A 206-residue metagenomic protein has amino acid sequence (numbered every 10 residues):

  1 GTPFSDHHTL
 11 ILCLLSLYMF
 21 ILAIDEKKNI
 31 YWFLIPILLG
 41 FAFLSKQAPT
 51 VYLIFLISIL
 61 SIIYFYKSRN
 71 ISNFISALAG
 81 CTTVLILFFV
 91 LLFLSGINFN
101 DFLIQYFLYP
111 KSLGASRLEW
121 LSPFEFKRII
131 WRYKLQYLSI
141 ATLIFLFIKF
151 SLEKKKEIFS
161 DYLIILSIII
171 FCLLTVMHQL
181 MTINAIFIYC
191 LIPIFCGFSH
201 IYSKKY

Functional and structural regions predicted by a protein language model:
G1-T9: Short acidic/glycine- and proline-prone juxtamembrane loop motifs at membrane-interface regions of multi-pass membrane
H8-E26, Y31-L39, S58-I62, I194-F198: Specific aromatic-rich, kink-prone transmembrane helix
L14-W32, S68, F145-S160, S203: Membrane-interface transmembrane helices that cradle and orient dolichyl/undecaprenyl
Y31-P49, L53-S58, T83, I169-Q179: Membrane-interface alpha helices of multi-pass inner-membrane proteins
Y52-T83, G197, I201-K204: Perimembrane helix-loop-helix junctions
R69-L94, L138-A141, D161, I165 (+1 more regions): Hydrophobic alpha-helical membrane-interfacial segments at the cytosolic entry of transmembrane helices
Y106-R132: Juxtamembrane membrane-water interface segments that cap and precede transmembrane helices
Y133-D161, I169-C172, F195-Y202: Hydrophobic, aromatic-rich transmembrane alpha-helices and their immediate juxtamembrane boundary segments
